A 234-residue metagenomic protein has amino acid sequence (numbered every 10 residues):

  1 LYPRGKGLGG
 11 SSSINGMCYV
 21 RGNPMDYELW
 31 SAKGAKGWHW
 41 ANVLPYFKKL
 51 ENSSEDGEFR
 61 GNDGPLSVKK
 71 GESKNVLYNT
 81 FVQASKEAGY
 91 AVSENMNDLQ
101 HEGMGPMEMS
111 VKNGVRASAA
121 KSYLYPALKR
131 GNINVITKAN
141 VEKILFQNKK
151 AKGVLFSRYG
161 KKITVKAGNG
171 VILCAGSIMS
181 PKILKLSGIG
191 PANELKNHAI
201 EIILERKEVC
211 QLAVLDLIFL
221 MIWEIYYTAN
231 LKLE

Functional and structural regions predicted by a protein language model:
L1-Y46, G190, K196-N197, E201-M221 (+1 more regions): N-terminal glycine-rich phosphate/pyrophosphate-binding loop and immediately adjacent elements
K6-S11, M17, P65, M104-P106 (+4 more regions): Gly/Ser/Thr-rich helix-start
L8, A88, R130-G131, C174 (+1 more regions): Structured helix-beta-strand junction loops
N23-D26, H39, L77, F81 (+5 more regions): Stable alpha-helical elements in mature extracytoplasmic
L29-W30, A84, P126, I183 (+2 more regions): Residues within well-ordered alpha helices
S31-A151, D216-L233: Conserved redox-cofactor binding core of oxidoreductases
I144-Q147, G153-L233: Glycine-rich loop(s) and the adjacent beta-strand/alpha-helix scaffold that form part
